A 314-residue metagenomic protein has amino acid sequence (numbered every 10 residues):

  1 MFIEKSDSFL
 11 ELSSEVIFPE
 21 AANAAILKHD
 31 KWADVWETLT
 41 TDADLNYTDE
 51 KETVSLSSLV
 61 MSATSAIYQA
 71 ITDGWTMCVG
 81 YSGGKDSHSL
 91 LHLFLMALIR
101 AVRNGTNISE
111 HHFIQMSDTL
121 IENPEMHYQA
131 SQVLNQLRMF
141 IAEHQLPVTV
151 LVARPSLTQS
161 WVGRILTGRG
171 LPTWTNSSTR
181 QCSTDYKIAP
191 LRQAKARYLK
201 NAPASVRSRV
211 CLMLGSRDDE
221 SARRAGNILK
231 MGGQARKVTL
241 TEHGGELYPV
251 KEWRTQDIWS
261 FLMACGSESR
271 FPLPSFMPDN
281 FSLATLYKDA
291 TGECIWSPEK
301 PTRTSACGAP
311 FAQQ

Functional and structural regions predicted by a protein language model:
F2-C78, K85-Q314: Nucleotide-activated chemistry modules centered on ATP-dependent adenylation/adenylyltransferase
